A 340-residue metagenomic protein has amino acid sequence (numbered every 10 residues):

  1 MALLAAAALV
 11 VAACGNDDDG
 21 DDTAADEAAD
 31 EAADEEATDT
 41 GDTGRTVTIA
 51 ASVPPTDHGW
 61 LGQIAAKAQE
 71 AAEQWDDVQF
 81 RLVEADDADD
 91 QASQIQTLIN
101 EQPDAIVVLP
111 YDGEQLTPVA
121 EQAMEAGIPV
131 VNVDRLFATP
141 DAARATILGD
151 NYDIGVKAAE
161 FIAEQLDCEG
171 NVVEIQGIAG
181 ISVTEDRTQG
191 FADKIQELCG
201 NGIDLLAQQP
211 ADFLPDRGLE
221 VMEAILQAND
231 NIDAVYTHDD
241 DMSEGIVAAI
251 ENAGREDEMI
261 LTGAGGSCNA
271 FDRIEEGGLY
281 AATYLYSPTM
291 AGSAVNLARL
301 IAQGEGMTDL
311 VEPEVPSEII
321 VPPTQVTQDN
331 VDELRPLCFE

Functional and structural regions predicted by a protein language model:
C14-E27, E31: Bacterial lipoprotein signal-peptidase II cleavage site
D39, R45-T46, A179-V183, K194-L198 (+2 more regions): Hinge/cleft segment of the Venus flytrap/periplasmic-binding protein
G41-D42, V47-W75, F80-S93, T97 (+4 more regions): Extracytoplasmic "Venus flytrap"
G59-Q74, I154-A158, S182-G202, R217 (+4 more regions): Short, solvent-exposed amphipathic alpha-helices that sit in or adjacent to ligand/effector-binding or catalytic
A72-E84, V172-E174, E197-F213: Short beta-strand elements in bilobed, periplasmic/extracellular small-molecule ligand-binding domains
Q91, I147-V172, R217-L219, G266-F271 (+1 more regions): Hydrophobic alpha-helical segments within soluble ligand-binding/sensing domains
V108-E125, F191, A207, A211-D272: Hydrophobic alpha-helical
E114-D153, E164, N171, S267-E275 (+2 more regions): Flexible loop/hinge segments that line or gate small-molecule binding clefts
